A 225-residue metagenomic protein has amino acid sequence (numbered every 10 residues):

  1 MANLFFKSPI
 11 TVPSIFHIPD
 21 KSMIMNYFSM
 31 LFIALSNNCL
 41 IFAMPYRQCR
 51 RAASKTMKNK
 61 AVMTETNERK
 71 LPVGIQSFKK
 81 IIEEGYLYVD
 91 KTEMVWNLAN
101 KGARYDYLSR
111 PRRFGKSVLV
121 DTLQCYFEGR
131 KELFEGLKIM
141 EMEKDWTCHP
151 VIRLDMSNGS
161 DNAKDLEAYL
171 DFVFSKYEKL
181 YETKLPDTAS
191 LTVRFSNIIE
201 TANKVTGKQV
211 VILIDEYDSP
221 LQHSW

Functional and structural regions predicted by a protein language model:
A2, P19, M25, S36-N37 (+2 more regions): Intrinsic-disorder/low-complexity regions
A2, V12, D20, A34 (+2 more regions): Acidic, Ala/Val/Gly-enriched low-complexity intrinsically disordered segments
I18, I24-Y27, L31, I41-M44 (+2 more regions): Short, positively charged and aromatic/hydrophobic N-terminal segments
Y46-W225: Phosphate-binding site recognition
